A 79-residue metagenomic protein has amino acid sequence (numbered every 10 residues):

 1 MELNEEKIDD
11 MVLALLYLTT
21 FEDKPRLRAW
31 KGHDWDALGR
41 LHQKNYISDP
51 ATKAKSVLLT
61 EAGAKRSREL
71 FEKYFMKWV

Functional and structural regions predicted by a protein language model:
M1-W35, K73-M76: Short amphipathic alpha-helical interface segments
D34-A37, S67: Amphipathic alpha-helical interface surfaces
R40: Alpha-helical DNA-recognition elements
Q43-T52: A short, conserved structural fragment
A54-T60: Minor-groove-contacting beta-hairpin "wing" of winged helix-turn-helix DNA-binding domains
A62-V79: Short, amphipathic alpha-helical interaction segments positioned at domain boundaries
